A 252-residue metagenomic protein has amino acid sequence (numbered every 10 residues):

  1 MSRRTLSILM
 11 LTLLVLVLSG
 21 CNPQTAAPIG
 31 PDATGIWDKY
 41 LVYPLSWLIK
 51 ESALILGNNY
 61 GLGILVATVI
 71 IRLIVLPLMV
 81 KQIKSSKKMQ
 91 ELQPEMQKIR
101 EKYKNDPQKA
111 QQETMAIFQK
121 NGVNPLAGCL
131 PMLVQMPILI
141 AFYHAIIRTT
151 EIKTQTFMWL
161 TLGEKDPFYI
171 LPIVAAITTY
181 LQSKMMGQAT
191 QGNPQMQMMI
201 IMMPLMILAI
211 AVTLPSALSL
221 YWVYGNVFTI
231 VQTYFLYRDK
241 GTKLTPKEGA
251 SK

Functional and structural regions predicted by a protein language model:
S2-K252: Helix-loop-helix
